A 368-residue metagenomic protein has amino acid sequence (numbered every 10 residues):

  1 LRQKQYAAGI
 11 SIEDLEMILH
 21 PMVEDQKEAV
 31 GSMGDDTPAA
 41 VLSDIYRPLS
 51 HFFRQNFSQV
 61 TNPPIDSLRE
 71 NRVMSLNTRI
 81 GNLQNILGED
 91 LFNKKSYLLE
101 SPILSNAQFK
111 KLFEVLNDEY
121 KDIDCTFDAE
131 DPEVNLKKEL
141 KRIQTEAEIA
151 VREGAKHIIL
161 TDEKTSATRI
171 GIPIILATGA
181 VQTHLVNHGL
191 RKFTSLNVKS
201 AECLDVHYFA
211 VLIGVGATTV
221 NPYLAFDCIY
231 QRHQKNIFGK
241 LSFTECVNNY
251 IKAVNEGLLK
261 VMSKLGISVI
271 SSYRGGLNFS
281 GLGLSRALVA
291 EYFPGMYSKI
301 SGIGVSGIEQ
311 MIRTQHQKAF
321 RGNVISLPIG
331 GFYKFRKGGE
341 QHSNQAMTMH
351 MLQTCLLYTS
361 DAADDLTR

Functional and structural regions predicted by a protein language model:
L1-Q55, E148-A150: Conserved catalytic alpha/beta cores of large enzymes that bind or transform nucleotide phosphates and polynucleotides
G31-A39, K121-K138, H157-R169, F193-S195 (+1 more regions): Glycine- and acidic
Q59, R72-K138, R142, E146-V151: Active-site cores of enzymes that catalyze phosphoryl transfer or operate on phosphate-rich substrates
T78-G81, D90, V289-I303: Terminal amphipathic helices with adjacent charged low-complexity linkers/tails
P132, G154-V181, R191-F193, A201 (+1 more regions): Conserved structured catalytic cores and adjacent interaction surfaces of nucleotide-binding/hydrolyzing enzymes
Q144-T161, T183, K192, A210-T218: Alpha/beta enzyme core
N187-Y223, D227, Q231-F279, L284 (+3 more regions): Phosphate/diphosphate-binding loops
Y358-T367: Single conserved hydrophobic/aromatic residue that forms the stacking wall/gate of nucleotide- or nucleobase-binding
